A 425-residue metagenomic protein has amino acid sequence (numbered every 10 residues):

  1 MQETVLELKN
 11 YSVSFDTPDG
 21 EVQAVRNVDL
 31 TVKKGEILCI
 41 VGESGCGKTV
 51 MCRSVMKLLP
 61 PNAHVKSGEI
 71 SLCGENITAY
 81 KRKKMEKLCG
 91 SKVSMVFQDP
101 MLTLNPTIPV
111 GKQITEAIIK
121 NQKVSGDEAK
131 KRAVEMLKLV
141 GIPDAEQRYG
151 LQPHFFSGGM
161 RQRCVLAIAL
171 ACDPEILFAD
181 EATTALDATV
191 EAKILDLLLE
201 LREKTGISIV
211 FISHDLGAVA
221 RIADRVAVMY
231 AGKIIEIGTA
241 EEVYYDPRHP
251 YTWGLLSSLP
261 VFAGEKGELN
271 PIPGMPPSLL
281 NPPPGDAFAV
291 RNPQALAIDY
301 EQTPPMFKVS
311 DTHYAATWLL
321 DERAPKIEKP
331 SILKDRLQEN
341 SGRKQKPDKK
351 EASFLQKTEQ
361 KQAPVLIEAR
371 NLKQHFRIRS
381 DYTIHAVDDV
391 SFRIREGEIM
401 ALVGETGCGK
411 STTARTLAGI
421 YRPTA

Functional and structural regions predicted by a protein language model:
E3-T4, P143-Y149, T239-V365: Short catalytic/signature loops enriched in Gly
V41-E43, V403-G404: The feature captures the beta-strand-to-loop junction immediately N-terminal to the Walker
M56, P60, A418: Helix-to-loop junction immediately C-terminal to a conserved catalytic motif
H64-N76: Conserved ABC transporter NBD signature motif
A171-E175: A short, proline-enriched helix->beta-strand linker immediately N-terminal to the Walker B motif in ABC-type P-loop
F178, A182, L186-E268: P-loop NTP-binding/switch modules centered on Walker-like glycine-rich loops
